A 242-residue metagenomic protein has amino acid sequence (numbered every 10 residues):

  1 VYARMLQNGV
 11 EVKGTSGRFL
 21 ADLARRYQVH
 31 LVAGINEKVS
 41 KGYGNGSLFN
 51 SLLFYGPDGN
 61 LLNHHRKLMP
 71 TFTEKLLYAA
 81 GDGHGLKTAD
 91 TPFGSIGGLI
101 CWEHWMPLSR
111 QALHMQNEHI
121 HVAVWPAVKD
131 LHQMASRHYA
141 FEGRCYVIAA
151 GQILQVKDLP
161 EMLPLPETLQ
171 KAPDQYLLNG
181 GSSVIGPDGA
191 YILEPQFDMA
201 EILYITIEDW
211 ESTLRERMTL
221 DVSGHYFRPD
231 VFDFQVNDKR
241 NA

Functional and structural regions predicted by a protein language model:
V1-M5: Active-site gating loops and adjacent loop-to-helix segments of metal-dependent hydrolytic enzymes
G9-D22, K38-H119, W125-H138, T168 (+1 more regions): Active-site catalytic loop in hydrolytic enzyme cores
R26-Y27, G143: Helix C-cap/helix->beta junction micro-motif
G34-I35, N50-F54, K87, S182-V184 (+1 more regions): Short beta-strand scaffold segments in enzyme catalytic cores
H119-I120, Y146: Short acidic/polar active-site loop segments enriched in Thr and Asp
Q152-A242: C-terminal beta-strand edge segments of enzyme domains
